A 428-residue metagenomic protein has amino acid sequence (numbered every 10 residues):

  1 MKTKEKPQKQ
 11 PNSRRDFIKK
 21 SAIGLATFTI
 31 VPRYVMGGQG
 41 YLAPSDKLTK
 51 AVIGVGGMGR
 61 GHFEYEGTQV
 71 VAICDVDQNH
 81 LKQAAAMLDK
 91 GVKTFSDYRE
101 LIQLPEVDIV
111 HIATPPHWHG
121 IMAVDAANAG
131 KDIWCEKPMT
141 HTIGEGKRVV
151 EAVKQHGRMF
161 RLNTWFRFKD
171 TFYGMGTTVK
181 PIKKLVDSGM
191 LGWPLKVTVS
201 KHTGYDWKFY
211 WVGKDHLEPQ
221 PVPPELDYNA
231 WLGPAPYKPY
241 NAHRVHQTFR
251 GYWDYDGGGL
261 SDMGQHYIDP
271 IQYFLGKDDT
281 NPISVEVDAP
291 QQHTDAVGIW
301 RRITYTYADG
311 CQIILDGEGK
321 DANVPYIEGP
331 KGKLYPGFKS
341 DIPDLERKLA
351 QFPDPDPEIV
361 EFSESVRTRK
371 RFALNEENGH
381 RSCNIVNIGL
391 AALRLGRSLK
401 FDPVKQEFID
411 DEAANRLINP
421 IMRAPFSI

Functional and structural regions predicted by a protein language model:
M1-C135, G144-F160: N-terminal glycine-/serine-/threonine-rich beta1-alpha1-beta2 phosphate-ribose binding loop of Rossmann-like
K9, K20-T29, G37, P239-A242 (+3 more regions): C-terminal helical cap and adjacent loop that interface with cofactors, partners, or active-site loops
I18, A85, R99-I102, H111 (+9 more regions): Non-transmembrane alpha-helical segments in soluble domains of secreted/periplasmic/extracellular proteins
D77, A113-H119, M139-H141, W165-F172 (+2 more regions): Short, solvent-exposed turn/loop segments enriched in Gly/Ser/Thr/Pro and often Arg
D89, A308-Q312, K331-G332: Glycine-centered tight beta-turn/hairpin loop motif at sheet-sheet or coil-to-beta transitions
D132, T140-E225: A contiguous active-site-proximal alpha/beta segment in oxidoreductase catalytic domains
S200-D206, A235, A289-Q292, G319-K320: Glycine-rich beta-alpha junction loops
P219-E225, N229-D309: Rossmann-like dinucleotide-binding domain that binds NAD(P)(H)
